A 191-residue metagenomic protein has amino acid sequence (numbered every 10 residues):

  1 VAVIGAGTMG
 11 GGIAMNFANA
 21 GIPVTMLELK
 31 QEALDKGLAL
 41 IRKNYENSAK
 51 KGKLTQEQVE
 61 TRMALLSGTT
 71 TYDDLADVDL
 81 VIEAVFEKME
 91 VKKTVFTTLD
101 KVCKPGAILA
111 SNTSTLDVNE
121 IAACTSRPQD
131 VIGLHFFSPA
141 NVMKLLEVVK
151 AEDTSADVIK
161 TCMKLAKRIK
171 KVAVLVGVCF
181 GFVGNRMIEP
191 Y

Functional and structural regions predicted by a protein language model:
V1-N44, S67, V102: NAD(P)+-binding Rossmann beta1-loop-alpha1 motif at the extreme N-terminus of oxidoreductases
I4, L27, T69, A84 (+2 more regions): Structural motif
A20, S126-R127, I169: Short, structured coil segments at secondary-structure junctions
E32-K36, N47-L109, T115-N119, C124 (+1 more regions): Rossmann-like NAD(P)-binding element
V148-C179, E189-Y191: Internal alpha-helical scaffold of NAD(P)-dependent oxidoreductase catalytic cores
